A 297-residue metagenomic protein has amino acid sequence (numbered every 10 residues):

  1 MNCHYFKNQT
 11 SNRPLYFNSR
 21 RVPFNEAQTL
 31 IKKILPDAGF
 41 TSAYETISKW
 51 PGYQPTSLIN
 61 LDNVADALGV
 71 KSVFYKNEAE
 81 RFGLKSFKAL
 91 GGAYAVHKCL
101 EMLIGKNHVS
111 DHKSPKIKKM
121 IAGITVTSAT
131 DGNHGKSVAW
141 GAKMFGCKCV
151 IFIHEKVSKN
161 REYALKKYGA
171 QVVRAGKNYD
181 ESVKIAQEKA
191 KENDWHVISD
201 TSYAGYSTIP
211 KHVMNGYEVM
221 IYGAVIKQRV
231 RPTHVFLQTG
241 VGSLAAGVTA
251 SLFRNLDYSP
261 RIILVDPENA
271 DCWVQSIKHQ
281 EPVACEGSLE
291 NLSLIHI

Functional and structural regions predicted by a protein language model:
M1-I295: PLP-dependent amino-acid enzyme catalytic core
